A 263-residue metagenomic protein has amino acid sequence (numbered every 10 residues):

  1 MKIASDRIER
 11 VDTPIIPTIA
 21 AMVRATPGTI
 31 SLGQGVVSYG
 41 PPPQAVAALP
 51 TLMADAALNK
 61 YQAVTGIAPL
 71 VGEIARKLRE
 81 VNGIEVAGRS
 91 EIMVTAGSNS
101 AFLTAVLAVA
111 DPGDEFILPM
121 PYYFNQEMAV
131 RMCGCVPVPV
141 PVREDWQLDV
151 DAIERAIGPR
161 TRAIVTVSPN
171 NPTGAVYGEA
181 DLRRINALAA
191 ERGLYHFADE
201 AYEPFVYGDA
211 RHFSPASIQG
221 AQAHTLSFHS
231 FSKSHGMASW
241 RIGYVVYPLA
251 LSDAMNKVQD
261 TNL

Functional and structural regions predicted by a protein language model:
R7-A96, T104: N-terminal small-domain helix-loop-helix segment of the aminotransferase-like
I19, L32, L49, I74 (+9 more regions): Generic structural signal for small/hydrophobic residues in well-ordered secondary structure, especially within
T26, C133, E191-R192: Helix C-cap/helix->beta junction micro-motif
E85-I92, P112-E115, R160, Q222-T225: Short acidic capping loops at alpha-helix termini that bridge into adjacent secondary structure
V106-V130: Conserved PLP-anchoring active-site segment centered on the Schiff-base-forming lysine
M132-V138: A short helix-loop-beta submotif of the ANL/AMP-binding
V138, E144-R211: Active-site phosphate-binding strand-loop segment of PLP-dependent enzymes
I218, A223-L263: Conserved core segment of the aminotransferase class I/II
